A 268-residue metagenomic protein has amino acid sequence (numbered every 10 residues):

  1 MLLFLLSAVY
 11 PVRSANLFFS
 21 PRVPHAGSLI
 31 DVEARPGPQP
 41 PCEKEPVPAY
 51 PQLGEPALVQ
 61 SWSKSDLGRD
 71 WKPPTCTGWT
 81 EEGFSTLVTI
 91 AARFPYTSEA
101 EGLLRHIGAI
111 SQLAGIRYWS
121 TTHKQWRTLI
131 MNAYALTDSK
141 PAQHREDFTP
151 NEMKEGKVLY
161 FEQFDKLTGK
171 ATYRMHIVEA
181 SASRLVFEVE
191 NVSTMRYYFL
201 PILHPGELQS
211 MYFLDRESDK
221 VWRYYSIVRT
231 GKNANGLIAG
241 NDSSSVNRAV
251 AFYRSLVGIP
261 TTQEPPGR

Functional and structural regions predicted by a protein language model:
M1-A8: Bacterial N-terminal signal peptides
Y10-S14: Sec/Tat signal peptide C-region and signal peptidase I cleavage site
L17-L167: Hydrophobic ligand-binding cavity/cleft-lining segments
I110-L113, E217, S255, I259: Structured segments of extracytoplasmic/periplasmic soluble domains in secreted or envelope-associated proteins
D165, E179-S181, V189-S193, S218 (+1 more regions): A mature extracytoplasmic/lumenal domain signature
R174-M211: Hydrophobic-ligand binding "helix-grip"
F199-I238: Beta-strand/loop substructures that line and gate deep hydrophobic ligand-binding cavities in soluble
A234-R268: A conserved amphipathic terminal alpha-helix motif
